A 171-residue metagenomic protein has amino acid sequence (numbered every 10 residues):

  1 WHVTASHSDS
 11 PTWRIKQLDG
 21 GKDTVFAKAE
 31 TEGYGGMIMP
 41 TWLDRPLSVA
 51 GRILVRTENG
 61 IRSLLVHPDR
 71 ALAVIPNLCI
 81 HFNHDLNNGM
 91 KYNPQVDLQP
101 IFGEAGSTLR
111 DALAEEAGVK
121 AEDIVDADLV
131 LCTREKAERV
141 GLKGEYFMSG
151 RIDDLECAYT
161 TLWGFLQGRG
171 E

Functional and structural regions predicted by a protein language model:
W1-E171: N-terminal hydrophobic/helix-forming segments and targeting peptides
